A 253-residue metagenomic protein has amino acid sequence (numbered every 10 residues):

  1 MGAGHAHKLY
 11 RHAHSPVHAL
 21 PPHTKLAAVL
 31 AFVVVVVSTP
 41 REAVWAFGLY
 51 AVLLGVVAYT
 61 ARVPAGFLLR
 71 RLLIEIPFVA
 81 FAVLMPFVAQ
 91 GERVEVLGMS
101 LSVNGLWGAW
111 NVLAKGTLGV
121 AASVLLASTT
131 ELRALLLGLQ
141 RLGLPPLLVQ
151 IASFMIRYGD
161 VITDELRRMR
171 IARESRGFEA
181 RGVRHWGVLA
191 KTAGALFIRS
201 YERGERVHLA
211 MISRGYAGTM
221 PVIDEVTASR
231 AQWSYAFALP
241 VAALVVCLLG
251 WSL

Functional and structural regions predicted by a protein language model:
M1-E42, A46-T60, I162-L253: Transmembrane alpha-helix interface motif
H14, H18, R62-F67, V96 (+4 more regions): Membrane-helix interfacial "entry" motifs
V33-V37, V57, A65-L69, M85 (+3 more regions): Membrane-water interface at transmembrane helix exits
E42-L49, F67-R71, V94: Short, aromatic-rich membrane-interface segments at the entry and exit of alpha-helical transmembrane domains
A43-V44, V63-A65, P145-L147: Membrane-helix interface segments
L68, S128, Y158, L196-R203: Histidine kinase transmitter module recognition
R71-E179: Juxtamembrane/interface alpha-helical elements of multi-pass membrane proteins
